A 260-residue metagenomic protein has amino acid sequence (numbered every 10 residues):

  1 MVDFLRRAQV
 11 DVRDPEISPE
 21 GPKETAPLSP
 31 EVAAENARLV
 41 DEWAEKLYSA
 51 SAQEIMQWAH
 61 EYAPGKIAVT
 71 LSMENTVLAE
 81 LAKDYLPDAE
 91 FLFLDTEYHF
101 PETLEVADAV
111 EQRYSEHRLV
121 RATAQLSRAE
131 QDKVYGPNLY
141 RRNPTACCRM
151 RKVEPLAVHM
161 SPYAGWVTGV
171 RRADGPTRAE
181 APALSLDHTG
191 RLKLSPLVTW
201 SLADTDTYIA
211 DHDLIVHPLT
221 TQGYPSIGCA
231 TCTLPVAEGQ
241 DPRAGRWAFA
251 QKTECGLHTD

Functional and structural regions predicted by a protein language model:
V2-D260: Nucleotide-activated chemistry modules centered on ATP-dependent adenylation/adenylyltransferase
